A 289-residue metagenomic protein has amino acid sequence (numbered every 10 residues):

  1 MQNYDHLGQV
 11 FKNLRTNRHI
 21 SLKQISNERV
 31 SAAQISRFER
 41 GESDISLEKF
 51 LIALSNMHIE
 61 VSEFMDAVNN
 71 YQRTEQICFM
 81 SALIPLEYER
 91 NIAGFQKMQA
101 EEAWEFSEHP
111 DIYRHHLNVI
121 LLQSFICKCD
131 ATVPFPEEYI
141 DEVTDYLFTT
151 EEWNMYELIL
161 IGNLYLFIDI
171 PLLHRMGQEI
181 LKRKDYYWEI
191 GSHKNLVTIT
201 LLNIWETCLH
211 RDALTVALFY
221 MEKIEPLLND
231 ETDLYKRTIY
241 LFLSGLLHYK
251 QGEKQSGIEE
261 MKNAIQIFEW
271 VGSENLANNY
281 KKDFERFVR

Functional and structural regions predicted by a protein language model:
M1-N17: A short, Lys/Arg-rich alpha-helix, primarily the initiator
V10, K49, S81, H115-I126 (+5 more regions): "A position-specific structural signal for the A-helix of alpha-solenoid helical repeats
H19-R37: Short alpha-helical DNA-recognition segment
E48-E63: DNA major-groove recognition helix of helix-turn-helix/homeodomain DNA-binding modules
D66-A93, Q266, W270: Short, charged recognition helix plus adjacent turn of helix-turn-helix-like nucleic-acid-binding domains
E87-E101, T132-D141, I170-K182, R211-E222 (+1 more regions): Helix-turn-helix repeat elements of alpha-solenoid scaffolds
Q99-S107, D141-F148, L181-W188, M221-N229 (+1 more regions): Amphipathic alpha-helical segments of tetratricopeptide repeats
E157-L234: Alpha-helical adaptor scaffolds
